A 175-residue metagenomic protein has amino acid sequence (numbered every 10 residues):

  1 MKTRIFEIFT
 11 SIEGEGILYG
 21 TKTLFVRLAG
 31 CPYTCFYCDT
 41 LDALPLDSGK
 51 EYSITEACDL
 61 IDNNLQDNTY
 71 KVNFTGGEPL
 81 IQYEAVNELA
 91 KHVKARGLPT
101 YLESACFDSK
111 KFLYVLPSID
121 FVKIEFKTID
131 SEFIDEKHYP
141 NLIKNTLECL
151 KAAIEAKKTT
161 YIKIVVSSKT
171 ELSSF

Functional and structural regions predicted by a protein language model:
M1-G14, D67, E155-K157, V166-F175: Auxiliary Fe-S-binding modules of radical SAM enzymes
K2-Y37: N-terminal pre-triad scaffold of radical SAM enzymes
T3, K22, F36-S118: Conserved Radical SAM active-site core
I8, L60, N64, C149: Residues that form generic nucleotide/phosphate-binding pockets
L18, S48-K50, I134-K137: Short, solvent-exposed loop/turn segments at secondary-structure boundaries
R27-G30, S48, V115-L116, F175: Charge-rich, low-complexity amphipathic helices in intrinsically disordered tails/linkers adjacent to domains
L28, G76, V166-S168: Short loop or secondary-structure boundary microenvironments that flank and position key functional residues
L80-F175: Conserved AdoMet/S-adenosylmethionine-binding subsite of the radical SAM
